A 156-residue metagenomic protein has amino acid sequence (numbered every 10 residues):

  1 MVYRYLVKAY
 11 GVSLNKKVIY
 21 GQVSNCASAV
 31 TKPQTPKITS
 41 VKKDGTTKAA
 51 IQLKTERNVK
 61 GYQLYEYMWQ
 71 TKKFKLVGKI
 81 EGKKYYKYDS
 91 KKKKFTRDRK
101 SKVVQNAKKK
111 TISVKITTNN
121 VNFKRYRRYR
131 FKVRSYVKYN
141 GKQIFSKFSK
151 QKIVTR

Functional and structural regions predicted by a protein language model:
M1, Q63-K124: Recognizes extended acidic, P/S/T-rich segments that occur within or adjacent to Ig-like beta-sandwich modules
M1-K16, N120-G141: Beta-strand-rich modules
Y5-A9, P36, I51-L53, L64 (+2 more regions): An aromatic-rich alpha-helical recognition segment common to small helix-rich domains
A9-G11, A29, A49, G61 (+1 more regions): Small side chains
A9-G11, T31, T47, E66-Q70 (+2 more regions): Residue-level signal for short segments within beta-strands and strand-turn junctions of well-structured beta-sheet
K16-N58, K142-R156: Pro/Thr/Ser/Gly-rich low-complexity, intrinsically disordered linker/stalk tracts
K48, V59-Q63, R128: Exposed beta-strand and adjacent loop surfaces of beta-rich binding modules that mediate intermolecular recognition
T111-S113, S135-Y136, K150-Q151, R156: Short, surface-exposed beta-strand/loop patches at domain edges that form aromatic-rich interfacial subsites
